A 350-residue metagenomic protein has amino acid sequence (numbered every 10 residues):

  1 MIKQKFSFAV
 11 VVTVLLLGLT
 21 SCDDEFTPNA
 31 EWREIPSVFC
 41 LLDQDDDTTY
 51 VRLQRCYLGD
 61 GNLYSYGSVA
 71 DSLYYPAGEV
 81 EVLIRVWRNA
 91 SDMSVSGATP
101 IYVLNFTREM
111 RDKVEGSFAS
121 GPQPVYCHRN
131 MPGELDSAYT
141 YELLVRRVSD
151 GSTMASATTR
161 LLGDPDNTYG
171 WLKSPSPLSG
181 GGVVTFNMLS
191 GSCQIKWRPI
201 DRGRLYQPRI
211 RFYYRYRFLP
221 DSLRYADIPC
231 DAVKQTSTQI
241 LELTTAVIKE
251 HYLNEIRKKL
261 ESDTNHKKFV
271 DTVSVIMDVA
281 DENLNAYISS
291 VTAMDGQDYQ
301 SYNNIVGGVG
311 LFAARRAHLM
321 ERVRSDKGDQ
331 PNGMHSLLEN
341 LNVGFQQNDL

Functional and structural regions predicted by a protein language model:
M1-A9: Bacterial N-terminal signal peptides that target proteins for export
V10-L16: Hydrophobic helical h-region of N-terminal Sec-dependent signal peptides in bacterial secretory/periplasmic proteins
G18-S21: C-terminal motif of bacterial Sec signal peptides marking the signal peptidase cleavage site
D23-L350: A sequence/structural signal for flexible, mid-protein segments enriched in small/helix-disrupting residues
